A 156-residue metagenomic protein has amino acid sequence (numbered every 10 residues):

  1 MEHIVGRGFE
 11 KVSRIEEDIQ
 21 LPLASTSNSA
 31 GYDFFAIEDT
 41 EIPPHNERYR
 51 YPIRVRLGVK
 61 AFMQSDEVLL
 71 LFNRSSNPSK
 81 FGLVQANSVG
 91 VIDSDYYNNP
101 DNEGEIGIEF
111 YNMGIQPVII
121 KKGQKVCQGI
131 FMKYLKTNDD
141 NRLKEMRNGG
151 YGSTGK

Functional and structural regions predicted by a protein language model:
M1-K156: DUTPase catalytic domain/fold
